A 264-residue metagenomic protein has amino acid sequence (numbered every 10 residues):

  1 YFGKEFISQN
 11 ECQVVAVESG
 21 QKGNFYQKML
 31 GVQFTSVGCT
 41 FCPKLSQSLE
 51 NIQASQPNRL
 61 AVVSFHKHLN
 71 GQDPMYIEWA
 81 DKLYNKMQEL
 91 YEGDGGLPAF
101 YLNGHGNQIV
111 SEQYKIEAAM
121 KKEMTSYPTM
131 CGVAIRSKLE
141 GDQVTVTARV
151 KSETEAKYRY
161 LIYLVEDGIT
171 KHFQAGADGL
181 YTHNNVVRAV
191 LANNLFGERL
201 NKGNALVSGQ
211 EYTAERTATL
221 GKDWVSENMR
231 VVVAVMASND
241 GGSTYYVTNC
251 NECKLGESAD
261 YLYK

Functional and structural regions predicted by a protein language model:
Y1-S19: N-terminal targeting signals for export/organelle localization
Q9-E11, F41-P43, G141-Q143, T213: A short linear-motif detector with a strong N-terminal bias
V14-F25, E166: Short, charge-rich amphipathic segments
G20-K67: Local sequence-structure signature of Cys/Sec-based thiol-disulfide redox active-site neighborhoods
S64-K264: Short, conserved sequence motifs used for protein processing/export or organelle targeting and for catalysis
